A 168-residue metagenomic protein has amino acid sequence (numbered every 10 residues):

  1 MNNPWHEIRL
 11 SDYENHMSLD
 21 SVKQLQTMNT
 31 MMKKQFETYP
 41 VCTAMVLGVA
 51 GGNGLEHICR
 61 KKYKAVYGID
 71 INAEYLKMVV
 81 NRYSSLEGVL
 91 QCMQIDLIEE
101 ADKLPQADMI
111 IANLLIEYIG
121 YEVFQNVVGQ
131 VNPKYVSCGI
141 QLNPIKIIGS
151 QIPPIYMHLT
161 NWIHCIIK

Functional and structural regions predicted by a protein language model:
M1-P105, E122-Q130, V136-K168: Class I (Rossmann-like) S-adenosyl-L-methionine-dependent methyltransferase catalytic domain, capturing the SAM-binding
D108-E122: A short SAM/SAH-binding and catalytic strip from SAM-dependent methyltransferases
